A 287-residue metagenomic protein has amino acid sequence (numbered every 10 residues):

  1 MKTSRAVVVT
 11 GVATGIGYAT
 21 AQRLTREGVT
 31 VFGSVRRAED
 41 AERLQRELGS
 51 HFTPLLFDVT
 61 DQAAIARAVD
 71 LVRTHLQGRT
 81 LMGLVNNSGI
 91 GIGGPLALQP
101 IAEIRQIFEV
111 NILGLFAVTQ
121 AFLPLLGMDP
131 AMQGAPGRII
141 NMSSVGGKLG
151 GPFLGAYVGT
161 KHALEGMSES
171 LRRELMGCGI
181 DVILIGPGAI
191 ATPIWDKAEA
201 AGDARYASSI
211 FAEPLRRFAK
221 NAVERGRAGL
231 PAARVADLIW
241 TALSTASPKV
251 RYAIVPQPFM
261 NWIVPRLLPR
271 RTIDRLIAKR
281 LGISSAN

Functional and structural regions predicted by a protein language model:
G11-G15: Conserved glycine-rich cofactor-binding loop
F57-A68, I101: The beta1-alpha1 cofactor-binding region of Rossmann-like NAD(H)/NADP(H)-dependent oxidoreductases
P95-L96, E103-R105: Substrate-binding pocket helix/loop in short-chain dehydrogenase/reductase
A97, L149-A156: Active-site loop immediately N-terminal to the catalytic Tyr-X3-Lys motif of short-chain dehydrogenase/reductase
T119, T160: Active-site helix of classical SDR
S144: Residue(s) in the substrate-gating loop at a strand-loop-helix junction that position the organic substrate next
G177-G226: C-terminal beta-strand-loop-alpha-helix "lid" module of Rossmann-like NAD(P)-dependent dehydrogenases
